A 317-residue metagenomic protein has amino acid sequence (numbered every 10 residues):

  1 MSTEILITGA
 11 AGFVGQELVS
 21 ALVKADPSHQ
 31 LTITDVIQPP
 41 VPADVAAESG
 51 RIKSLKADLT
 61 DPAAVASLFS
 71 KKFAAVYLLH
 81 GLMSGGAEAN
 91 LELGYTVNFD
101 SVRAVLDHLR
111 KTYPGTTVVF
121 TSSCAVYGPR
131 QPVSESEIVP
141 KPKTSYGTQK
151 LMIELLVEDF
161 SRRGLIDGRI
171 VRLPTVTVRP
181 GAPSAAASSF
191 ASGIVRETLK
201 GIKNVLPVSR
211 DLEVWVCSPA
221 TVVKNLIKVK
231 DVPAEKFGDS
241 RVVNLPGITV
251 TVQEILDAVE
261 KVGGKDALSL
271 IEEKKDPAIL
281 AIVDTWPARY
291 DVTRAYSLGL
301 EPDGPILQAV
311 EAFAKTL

Functional and structural regions predicted by a protein language model:
E4-A25: N-terminal Rossmann NAD(P)H-binding glycine-rich loop of SDR-like oxidoreductase domains
L59-V97: NAD(P)H-binding glycine-rich loop region in Rossmannoid oxidoreductase-like domains and their noncatalytic homologs
T60, A89, L93-A104, P140 (+2 more regions): Glycine-rich NAD(P)-binding loop of the Rossmann-fold in SDR/ketoreductase-type enzymes
R103-K143: Conserved Rossmann-fold NAD(P)-dependent oxidoreductase catalytic core, especially the SDR/UDP-sugar
P129-P132, K143-R169: Active-site Tyr-X1-5-Lys
E158-E213, P219-T221: NAD(P)-dependent short-chain dehydrogenase/reductase
T221-I279: Mid/C-terminal beta-alpha module of Rossmann-like enzyme folds, strongest in SDR-family dehydrogenases/epimerases
K275, P287, V292-S297, E301-L317: Amphipathic terminal alpha-helices
